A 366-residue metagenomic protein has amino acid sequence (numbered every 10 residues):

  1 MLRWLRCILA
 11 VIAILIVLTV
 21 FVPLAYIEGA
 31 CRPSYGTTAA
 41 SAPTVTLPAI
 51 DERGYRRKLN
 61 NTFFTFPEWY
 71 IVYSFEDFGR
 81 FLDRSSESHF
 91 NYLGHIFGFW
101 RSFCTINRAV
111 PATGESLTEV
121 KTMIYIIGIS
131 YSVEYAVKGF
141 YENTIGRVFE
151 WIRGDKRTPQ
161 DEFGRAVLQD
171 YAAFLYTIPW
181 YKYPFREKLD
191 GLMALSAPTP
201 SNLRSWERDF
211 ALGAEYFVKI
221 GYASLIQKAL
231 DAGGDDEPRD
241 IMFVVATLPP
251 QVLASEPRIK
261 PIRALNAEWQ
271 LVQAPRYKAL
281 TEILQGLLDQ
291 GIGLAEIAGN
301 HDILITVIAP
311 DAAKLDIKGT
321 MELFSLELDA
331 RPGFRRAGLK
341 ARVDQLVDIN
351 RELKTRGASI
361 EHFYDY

Functional and structural regions predicted by a protein language model:
M1-L18: N-terminal Sec-pathway targeting helices
L15-A39: Membrane-interface motif at the C-terminal end of an N-terminal transmembrane signal
R32-F103: Extended low-complexity, intrinsically disordered and solenoidal helical-scaffold regions
S34-A39, P43-A49, G54-Y55, G299-D302 (+4 more regions): Compositionally biased, non-globular sequence tracts
V110-G333, A341-D344, H362-D365: Regulatory modules associated with amino-acid/nitrogen control
T281, L346-R356, E361: Mixed-charge, glycine-accented linear interaction segment located at domain edges/termini
